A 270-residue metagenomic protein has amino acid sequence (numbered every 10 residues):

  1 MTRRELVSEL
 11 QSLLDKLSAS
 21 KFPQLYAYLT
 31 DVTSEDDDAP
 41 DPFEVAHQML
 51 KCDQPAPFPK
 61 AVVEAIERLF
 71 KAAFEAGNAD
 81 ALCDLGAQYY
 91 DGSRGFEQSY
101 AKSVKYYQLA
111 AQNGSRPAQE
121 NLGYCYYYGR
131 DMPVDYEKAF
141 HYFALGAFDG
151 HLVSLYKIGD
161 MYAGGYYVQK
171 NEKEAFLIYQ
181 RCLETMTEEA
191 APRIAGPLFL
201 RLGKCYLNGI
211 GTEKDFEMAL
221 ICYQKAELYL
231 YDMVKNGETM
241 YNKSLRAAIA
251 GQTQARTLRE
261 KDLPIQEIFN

Functional and structural regions predicted by a protein language model:
V32, A72-A73, L109-A110, L145-G146 (+2 more regions): Canonical positions in the second alpha-helix
E35-D38, P42, C52-D53, A76-A79 (+11 more regions): Short helix-capping/linker turns of helical repeat alpha-solenoids
H47-D53, D84-D91, N121-Y128, L155-G164 (+3 more regions): Hydrophobic face of amphipathic alpha-helices that form TPR/SEL1-like repeat modules and related alpha-solenoid
Q48, Q88, C125, G146 (+5 more regions): TPR/TPR-like alpha-solenoid repeats
K51-V63, D91-Y100, Y128-Y136, G164-K173 (+2 more regions): Short coil/turn connectors between adjacent alpha-helices in alpha-solenoid helical repeat scaffolds
D232-N270: Terminal, low-structured helical/coil segments at or just beyond the last alpha-helical repeat
